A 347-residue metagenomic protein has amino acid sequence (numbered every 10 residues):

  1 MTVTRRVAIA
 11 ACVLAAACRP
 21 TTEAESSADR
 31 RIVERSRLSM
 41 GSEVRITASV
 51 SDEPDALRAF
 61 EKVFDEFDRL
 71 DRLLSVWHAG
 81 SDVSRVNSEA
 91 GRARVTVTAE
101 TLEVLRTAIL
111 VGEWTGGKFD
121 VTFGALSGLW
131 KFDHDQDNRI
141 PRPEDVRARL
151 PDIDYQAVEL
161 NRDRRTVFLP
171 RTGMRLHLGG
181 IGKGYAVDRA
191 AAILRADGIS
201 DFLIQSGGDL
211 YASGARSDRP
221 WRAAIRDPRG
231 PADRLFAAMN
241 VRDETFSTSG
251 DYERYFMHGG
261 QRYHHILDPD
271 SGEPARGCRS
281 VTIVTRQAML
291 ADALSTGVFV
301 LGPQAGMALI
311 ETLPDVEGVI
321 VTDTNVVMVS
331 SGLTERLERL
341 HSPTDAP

Functional and structural regions predicted by a protein language model:
T2-P347: Mature catalytic core of soluble alpha/beta enzymes
